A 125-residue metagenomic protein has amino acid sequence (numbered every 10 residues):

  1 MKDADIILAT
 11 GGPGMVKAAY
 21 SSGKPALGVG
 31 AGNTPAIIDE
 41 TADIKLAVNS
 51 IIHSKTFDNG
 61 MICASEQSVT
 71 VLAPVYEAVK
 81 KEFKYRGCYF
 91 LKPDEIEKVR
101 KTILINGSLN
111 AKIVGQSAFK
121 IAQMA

Functional and structural regions predicted by a protein language model:
K2-D3: Alpha-helix C-terminal capping/helix-to-coil transition sites in glycosyltransferase folds
I7-A19: Glycine-rich phosphate-binding loop
K17-A125: ALDH superfamily catalytic-core signature
